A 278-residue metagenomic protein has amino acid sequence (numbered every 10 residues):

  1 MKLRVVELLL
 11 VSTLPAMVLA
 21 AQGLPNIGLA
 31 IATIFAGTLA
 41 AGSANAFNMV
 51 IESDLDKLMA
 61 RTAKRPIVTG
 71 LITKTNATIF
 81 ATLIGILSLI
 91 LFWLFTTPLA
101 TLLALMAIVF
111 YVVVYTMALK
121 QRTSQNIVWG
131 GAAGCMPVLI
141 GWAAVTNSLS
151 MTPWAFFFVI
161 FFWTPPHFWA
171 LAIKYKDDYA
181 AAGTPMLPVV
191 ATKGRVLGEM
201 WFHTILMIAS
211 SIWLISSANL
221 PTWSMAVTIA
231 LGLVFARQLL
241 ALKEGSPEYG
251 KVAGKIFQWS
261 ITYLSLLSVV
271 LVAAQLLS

Functional and structural regions predicted by a protein language model:
V11-S53, R61, I90, L102-V113 (+1 more regions): Membrane-embedded alpha-helical segments that form the functional core of polytopic membrane enzymes, especially those
S12-L14, R65-P66, W129-V145, G194-V196 (+1 more regions): Small-residue-rich segments of transmembrane alpha-helices in multi-pass membrane proteins, especially helix faces
L39-F47, V109-T116, F158-K176, I208 (+1 more regions): Transmembrane alpha-helical segments that form the membrane-embedded catalytic/substrate-channel core of multi-pass
I51-I72, W169-V196: Cytosolic, membrane-interface loops and tails of multi-pass inner-membrane proteins
R61-L102, T192-S216: Multi-pass membrane catalytic core of lipid/isoprenoid biosynthesis enzymes
K74-V145: Intramembrane alpha-helical segments
L139-L149, L206-L214, Y263-S278: Hydrophobic alpha-helical transmembrane segments in multi-pass integral membrane proteins
A236-L266: Interfacial loop-to-transmembrane junctions
